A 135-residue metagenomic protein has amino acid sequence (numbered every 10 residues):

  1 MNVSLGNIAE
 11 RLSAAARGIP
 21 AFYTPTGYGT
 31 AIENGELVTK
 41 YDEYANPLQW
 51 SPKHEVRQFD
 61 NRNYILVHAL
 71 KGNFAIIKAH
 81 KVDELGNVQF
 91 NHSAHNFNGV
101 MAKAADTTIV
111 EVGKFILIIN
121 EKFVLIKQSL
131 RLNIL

Functional and structural regions predicted by a protein language model:
M1-L135: Conserved alpha/beta enzyme-core scaffold
